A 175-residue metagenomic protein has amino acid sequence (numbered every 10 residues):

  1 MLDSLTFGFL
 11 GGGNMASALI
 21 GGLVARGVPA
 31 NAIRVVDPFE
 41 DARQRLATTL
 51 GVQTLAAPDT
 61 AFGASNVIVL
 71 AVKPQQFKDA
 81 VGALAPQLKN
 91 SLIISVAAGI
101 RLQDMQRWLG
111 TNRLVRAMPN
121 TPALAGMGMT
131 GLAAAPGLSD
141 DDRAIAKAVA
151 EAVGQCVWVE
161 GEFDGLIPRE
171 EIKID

Functional and structural regions predicted by a protein language model:
M1-F62, G128: NAD(P)+-binding Rossmann beta1-loop-alpha1 motif at the extreme N-terminus of oxidoreductases
M1-L2, G27, P86-L88, R107-L109 (+3 more regions): Solvent-exposed alpha-helices and their adjacent loops that cap or buttress functional pockets in soluble metabolic
N14, D41-A42, Q75-Q76, I100 (+2 more regions): Short alpha-helical
V36, L55-A57, A117, V159-E162: Conserved beta-strand termini and adjacent loop/short-helix elements that scaffold enzyme active sites in alpha/beta
E40, L50, P58-L132: Rossmann-like NAD(P)(H) cofactor-binding subdomain of soluble oxidoreductases
R45, D79, D141-I145: Short, solvent-exposed alpha-helical surface patches in well-structured domains
D104, W108-R113, M129-D175: Internal alpha-helical scaffold of NAD(P)-dependent oxidoreductase catalytic cores
